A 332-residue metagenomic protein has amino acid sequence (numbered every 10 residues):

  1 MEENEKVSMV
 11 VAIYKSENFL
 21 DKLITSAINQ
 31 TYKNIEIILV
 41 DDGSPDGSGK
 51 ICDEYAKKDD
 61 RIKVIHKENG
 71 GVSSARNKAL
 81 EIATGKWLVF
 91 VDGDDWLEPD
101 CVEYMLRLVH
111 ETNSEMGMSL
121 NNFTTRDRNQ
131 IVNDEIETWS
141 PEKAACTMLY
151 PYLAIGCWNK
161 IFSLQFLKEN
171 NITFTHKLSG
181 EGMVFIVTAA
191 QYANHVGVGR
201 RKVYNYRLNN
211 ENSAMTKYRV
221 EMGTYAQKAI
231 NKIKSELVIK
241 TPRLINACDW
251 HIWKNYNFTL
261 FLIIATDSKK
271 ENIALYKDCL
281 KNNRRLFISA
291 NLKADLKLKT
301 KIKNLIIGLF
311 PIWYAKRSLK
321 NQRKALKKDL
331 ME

Functional and structural regions predicted by a protein language model:
M1-A226, S235, I239: Nucleotide-sugar donor-binding/catalytic module of glycosyltransferases that assemble extracellular/cell-envelope
A56, N69, L149-Y152, N171 (+7 more regions): Generic secondary-structure transition motif, activating predominantly at the C-termini of alpha-helices
N121-N122, I172-S179, I230-S235, K254-I264 (+1 more regions): A short, terminal or domain-edge coil/loop segment
K143-A144, R243, L275, K301: Exposed alpha-helical structural elements
V187, W250-K254: Non-catalytic, well-ordered alpha-helical scaffold segments
V203-N210, T216-R243, N255-F287: Catalytic core of nucleotide-sugar-dependent glycosyltransferases
R243-H251: All-alpha amphipathic helical-bundle segments outside canonical DNA-binding/catalytic cores that form hydrophobic
T266-E332: Membrane-interface aromatic/basic loop that binds lipid-linked glycans or pyrophosphate carriers, typified by
